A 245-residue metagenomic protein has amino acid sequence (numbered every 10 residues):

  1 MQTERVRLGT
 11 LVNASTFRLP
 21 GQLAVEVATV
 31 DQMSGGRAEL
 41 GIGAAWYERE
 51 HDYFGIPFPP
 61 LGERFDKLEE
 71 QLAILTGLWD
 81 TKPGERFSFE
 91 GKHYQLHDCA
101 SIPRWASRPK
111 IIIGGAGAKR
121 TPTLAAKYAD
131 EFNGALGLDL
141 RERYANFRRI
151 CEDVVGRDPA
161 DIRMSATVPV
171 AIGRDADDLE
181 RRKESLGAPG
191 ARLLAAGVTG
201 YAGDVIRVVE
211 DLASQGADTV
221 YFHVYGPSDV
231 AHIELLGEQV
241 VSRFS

Functional and structural regions predicted by a protein language model:
M1-S245: Active-site-adjacent structural elements that line small-molecule/cofactor binding pockets in enzymes
